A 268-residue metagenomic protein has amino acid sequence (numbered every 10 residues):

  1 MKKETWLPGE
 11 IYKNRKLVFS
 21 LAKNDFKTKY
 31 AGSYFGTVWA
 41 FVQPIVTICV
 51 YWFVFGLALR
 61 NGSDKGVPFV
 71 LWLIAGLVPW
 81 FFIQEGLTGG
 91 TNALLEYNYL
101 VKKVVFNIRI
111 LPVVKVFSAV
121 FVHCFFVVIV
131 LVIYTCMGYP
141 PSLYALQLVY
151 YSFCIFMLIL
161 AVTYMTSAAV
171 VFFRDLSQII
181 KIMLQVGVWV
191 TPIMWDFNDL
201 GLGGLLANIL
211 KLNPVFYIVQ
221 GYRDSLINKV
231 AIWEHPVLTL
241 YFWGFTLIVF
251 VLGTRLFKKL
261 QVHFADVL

Functional and structural regions predicted by a protein language model:
M1-L268: Hydrophobic transmembrane alpha-helices and immediately adjacent juxtamembrane helices of multi-pass inner-membrane
